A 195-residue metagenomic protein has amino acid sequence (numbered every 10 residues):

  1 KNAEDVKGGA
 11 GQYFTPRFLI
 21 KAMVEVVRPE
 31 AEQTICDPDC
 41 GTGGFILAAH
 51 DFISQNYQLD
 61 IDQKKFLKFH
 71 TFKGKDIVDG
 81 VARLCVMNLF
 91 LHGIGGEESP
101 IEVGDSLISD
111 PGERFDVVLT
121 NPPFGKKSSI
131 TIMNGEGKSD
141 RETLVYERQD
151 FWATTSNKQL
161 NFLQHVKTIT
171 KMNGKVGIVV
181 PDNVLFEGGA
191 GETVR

Functional and structural regions predicted by a protein language model:
K1-K7: Long recognition/docking surfaces used for binding and targeting
K7, F72, D150-A153: Short, contiguous strand/loop micro-motifs
G9-T120, F124-S129, E136-G137, V180-N183 (+1 more regions): Conserved S-adenosyl-L-methionine
V81-A82, F151-R195: Conserved Class I SAM-dependent methyltransferase catalytic core
L84, N88, K138-W152: Surface-exposed acidic, glycine/proline-enriched linker/cap segments that occur as 15-30-residue helix-coil
S109-E113, E136-D140, W152-L160: Low-complexity, flexible helical/coil segments
